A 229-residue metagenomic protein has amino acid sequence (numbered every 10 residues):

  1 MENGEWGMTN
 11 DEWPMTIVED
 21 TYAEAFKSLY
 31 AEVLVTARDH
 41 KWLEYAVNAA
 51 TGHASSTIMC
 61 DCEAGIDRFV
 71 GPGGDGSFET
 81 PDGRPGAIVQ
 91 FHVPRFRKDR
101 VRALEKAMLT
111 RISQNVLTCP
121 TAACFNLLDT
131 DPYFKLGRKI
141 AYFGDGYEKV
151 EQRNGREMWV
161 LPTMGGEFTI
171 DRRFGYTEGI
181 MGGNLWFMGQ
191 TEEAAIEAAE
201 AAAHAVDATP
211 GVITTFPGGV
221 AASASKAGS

Functional and structural regions predicted by a protein language model:
M1-T16: Short, basic, low-complexity termini and linkers enriched in Ser/Thr/Gly/Pro that act as targeting/leader peptides
T16-V18, E24, E32-D75, K106-S229: Conserved mixed alpha/beta catalytic, RNA-binding, or beta-rich assembly cores of soluble enzyme, regulatory
G76-S77, P81, P85-T121: Active-site beta->alpha loop and helix N-cap motifs at the rims of alpha/beta catalytic domains
